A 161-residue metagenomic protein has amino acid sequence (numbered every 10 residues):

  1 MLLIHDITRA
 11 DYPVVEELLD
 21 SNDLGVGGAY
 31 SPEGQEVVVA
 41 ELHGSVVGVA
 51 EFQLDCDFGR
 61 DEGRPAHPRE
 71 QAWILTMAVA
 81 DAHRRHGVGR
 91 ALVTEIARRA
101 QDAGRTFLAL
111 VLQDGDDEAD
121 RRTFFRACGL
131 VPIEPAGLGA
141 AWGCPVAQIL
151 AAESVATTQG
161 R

Functional and structural regions predicted by a protein language model:
M1-A10, I149-R161: Conserved N-terminal entry element of GNAT/NAT acetyltransferase domains
L2, D6-T76, A80, A136: Acetyl-CoA-dependent GNAT
M77-R84, Q113-G115: A short, internal acetyl-CoA/4′-phosphopantetheine-binding micro-motif in the GNAT/acyltransferase core
V79, R85-R98, A127: Conserved acetyl-CoA-binding loop-helix of GNAT-fold acetyltransferases
R90, D114-P135: Conserved active-site alpha-helix within GNAT-family acetyltransferase domains
A100-D114: Conserved GNAT acetyl-CoA-binding A-motif
C128-A151: Active-site/acyl-donor-binding loops of N-acyltransferases
